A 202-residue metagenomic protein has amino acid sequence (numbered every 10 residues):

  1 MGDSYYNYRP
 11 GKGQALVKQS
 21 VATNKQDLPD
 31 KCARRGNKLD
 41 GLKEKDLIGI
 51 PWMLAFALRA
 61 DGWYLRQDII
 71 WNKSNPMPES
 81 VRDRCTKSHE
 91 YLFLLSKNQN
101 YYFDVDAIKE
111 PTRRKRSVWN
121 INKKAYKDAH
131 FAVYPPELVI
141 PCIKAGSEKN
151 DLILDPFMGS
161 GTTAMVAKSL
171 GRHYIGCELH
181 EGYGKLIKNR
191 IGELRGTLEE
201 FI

Functional and structural regions predicted by a protein language model:
M1-L194, F201: Core catalytic lobe of class I
